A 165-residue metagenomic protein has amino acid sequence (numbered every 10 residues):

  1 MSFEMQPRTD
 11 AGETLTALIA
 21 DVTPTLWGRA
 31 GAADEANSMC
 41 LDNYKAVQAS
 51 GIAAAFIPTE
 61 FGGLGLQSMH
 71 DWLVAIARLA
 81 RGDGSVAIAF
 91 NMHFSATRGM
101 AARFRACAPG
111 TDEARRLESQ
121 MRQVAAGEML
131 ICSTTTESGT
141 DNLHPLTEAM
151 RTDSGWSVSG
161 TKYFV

Functional and structural regions predicted by a protein language model:
M1-E60, L64-V74: Alpha-helical interface subdomain recognition
L41-Q48, A54-T161: Glycine-rich flavin
Y163-V165: Glycine-rich phosphate/pyrophosphate-binding beta-alpha loops
